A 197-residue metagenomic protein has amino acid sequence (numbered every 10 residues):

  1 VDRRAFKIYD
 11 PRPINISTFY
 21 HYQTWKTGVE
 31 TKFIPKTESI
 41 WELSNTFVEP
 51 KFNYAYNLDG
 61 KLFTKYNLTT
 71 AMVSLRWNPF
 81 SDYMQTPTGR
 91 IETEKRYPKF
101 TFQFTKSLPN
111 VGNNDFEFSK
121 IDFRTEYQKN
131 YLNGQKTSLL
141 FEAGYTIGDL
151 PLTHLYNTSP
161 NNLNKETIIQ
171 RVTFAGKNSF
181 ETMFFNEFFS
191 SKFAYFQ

Functional and structural regions predicted by a protein language model:
V1-Q197: Exposed, low-structure sequence patches enriched in small/polar residues
